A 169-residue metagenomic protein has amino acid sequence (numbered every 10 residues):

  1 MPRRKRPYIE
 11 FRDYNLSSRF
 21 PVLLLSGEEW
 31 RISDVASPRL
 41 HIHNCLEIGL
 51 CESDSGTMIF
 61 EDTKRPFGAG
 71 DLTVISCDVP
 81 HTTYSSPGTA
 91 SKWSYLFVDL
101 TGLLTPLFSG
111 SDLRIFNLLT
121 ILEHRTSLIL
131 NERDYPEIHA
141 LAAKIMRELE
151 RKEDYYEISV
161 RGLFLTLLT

Functional and structural regions predicted by a protein language model:
M1-D71, D112-R114, T126: Generic protein-terminus/edge-of-domain signal
P2-E28, Y84-R147: A hydrophobic/aromatic-rich effector-binding and dimerization subdomain of bacterial HTH-type transcriptional regulators
E47-L50, E137-L141, L163: Amphipathic, well-ordered alpha-helical segments in soluble domains
S53-S55, L72, D78-P80, D99-L104: Short, charged/polar surface micro-motifs in flexible loops or helix N-caps
T57-I59, I75, H81-G88: Short beta-strand His + acidic residue motifs that chelate non-heme Fe in jelly-roll/DSBH and cupin folds
R133-P136, L149-L165: All-alpha amphipathic helical-bundle segments outside canonical DNA-binding/catalytic cores that form hydrophobic
L168-T169: Linker/hinge segments immediately adjacent to helix-turn-helix/homeobox DNA-binding domains
